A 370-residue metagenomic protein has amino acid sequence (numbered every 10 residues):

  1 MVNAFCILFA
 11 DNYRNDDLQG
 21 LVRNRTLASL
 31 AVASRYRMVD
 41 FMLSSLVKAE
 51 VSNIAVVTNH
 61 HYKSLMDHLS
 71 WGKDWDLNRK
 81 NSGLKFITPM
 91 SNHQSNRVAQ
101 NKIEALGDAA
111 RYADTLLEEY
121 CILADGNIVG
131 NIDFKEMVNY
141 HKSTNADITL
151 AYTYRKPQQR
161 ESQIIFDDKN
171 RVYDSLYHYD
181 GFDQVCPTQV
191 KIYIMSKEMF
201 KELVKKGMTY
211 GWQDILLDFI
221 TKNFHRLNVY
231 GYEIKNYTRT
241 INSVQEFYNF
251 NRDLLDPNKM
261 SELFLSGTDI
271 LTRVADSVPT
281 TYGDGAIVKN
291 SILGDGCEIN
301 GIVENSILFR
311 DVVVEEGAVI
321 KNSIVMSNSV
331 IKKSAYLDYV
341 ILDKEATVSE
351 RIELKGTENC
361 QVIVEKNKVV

Functional and structural regions predicted by a protein language model:
M1-D11, E198, G207-V370: Left-handed beta-helix
M1-D253, V364: Unchanged
